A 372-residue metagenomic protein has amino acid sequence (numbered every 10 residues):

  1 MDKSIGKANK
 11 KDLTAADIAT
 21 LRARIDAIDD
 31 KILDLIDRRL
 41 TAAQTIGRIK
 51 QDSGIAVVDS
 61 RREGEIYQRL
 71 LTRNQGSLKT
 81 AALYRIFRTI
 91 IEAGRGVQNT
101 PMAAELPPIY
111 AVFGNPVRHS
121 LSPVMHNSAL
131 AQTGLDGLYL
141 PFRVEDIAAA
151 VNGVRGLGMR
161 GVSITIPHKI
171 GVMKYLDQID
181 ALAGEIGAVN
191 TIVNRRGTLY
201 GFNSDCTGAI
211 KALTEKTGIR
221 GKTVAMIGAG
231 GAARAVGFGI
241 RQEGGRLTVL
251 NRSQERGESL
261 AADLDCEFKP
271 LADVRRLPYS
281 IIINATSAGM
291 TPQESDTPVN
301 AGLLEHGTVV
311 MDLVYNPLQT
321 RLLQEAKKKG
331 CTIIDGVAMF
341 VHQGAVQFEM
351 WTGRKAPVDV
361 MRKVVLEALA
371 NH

Functional and structural regions predicted by a protein language model:
M1-A104: Domain-level signature for soluble enzymes in the chorismate/prephenate branch of the shikimate pathway
E105-T217: Phosphate/diphosphate ligand-binding glycine-rich loop within oxidoreductases
G114-P116, G201-N203, L213, T217 (+2 more regions): Glycine-rich adenosine-cofactor-binding loop
L140, T248, I334: Conserved beta-strand positions in the Rossmann-like core of class I SAM-dependent methyltransferases
Q242-R246, K329-T332: Conserved S-adenosyl-L-methionine
E243-L264: NAD(P)-binding Rossmann-fold cofactor-contacting core
D263-I333: Rossmann-like adenosine-cofactor binding region
V309, L313-H372: Adenosine-phosphate binding glycine-rich loop
